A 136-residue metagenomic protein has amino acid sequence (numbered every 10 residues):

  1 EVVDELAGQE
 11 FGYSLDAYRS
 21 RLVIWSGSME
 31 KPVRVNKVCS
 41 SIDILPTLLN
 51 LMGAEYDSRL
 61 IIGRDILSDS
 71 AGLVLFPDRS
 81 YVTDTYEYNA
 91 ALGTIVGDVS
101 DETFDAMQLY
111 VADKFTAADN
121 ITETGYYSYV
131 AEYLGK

Functional and structural regions predicted by a protein language model:
E1-K136: Solvent-exposed soluble domains appended to multi-pass membrane proteins
